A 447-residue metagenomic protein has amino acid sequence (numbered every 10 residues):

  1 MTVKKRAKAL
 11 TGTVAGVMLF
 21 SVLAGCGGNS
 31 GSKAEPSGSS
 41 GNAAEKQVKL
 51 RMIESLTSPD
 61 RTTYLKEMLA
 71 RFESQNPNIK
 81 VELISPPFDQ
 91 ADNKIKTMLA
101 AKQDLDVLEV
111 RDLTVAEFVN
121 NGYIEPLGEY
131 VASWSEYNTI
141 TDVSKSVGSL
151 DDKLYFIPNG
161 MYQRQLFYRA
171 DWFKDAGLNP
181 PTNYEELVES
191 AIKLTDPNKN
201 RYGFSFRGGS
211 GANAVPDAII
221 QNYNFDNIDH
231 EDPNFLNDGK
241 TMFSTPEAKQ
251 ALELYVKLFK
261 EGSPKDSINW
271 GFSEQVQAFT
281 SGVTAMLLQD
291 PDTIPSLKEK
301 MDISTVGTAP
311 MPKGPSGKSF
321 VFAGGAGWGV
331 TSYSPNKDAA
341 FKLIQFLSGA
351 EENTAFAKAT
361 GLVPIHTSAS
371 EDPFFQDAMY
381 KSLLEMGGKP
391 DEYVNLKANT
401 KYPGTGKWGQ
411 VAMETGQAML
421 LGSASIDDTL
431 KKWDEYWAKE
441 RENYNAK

Functional and structural regions predicted by a protein language model:
T2-K4, K8-G16, F20-Y123, A132-S135 (+9 more regions): Conserved N-terminal structural module of periplasmic/extracytoplasmic solute-binding proteins
S55, V115, V215, E253-A339: Extracytoplasmic/periplasmic substrate-binding proteins
Y64, Q345-T367: Periplasmic-binding protein-like
P77, V306-P310, K358-Q410, Q417-A418 (+1 more regions): Long, aromatic- and glycine/proline-rich binding clefts that accommodate carbohydrate-like moieties
P87, D112-Q165, N179, V188 (+5 more regions): Hinge/lid segment of periplasmic solute-binding proteins
I95, L187, L194, D217 (+1 more regions): Hydrophobic residues within well-ordered alpha-helices
G128-I140, G208, F225-Q250, K298-M301 (+3 more regions): Short, solvent-exposed loop/beta-turn-alpha elements that line the ligand-binding surface or hinge of extracytoplasmic
A191-K193, N237-I268: Glycine-centered hinge/linker elements that transmit conformational signals in sensory and ligand-binding systems
